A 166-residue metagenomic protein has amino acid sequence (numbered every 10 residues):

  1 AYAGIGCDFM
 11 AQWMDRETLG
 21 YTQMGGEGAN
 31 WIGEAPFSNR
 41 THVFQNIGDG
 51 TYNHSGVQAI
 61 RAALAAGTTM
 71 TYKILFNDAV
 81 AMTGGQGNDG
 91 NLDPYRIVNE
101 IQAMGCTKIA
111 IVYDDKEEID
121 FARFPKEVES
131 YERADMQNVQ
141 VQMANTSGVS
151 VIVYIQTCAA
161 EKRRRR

Functional and structural regions predicted by a protein language model:
Y2-M82, G90-P94: Thiamine diphosphate
A79-R165: Glycine-rich ThDP/TPP pyrophosphate-binding loop and its adjacent helix/strand module within ThDP-dependent enzymes
